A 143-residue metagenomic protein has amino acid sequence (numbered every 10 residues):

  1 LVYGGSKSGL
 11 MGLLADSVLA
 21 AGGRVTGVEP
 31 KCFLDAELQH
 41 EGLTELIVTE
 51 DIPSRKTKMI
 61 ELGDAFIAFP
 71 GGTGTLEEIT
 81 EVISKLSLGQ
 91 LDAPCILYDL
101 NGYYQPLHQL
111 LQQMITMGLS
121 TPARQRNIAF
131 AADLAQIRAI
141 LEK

Functional and structural regions predicted by a protein language model:
L1-L62, L100-E142: A cross-family phosphate/adenosyl-ligand binding-site feature
Y3-S6, A65-L76: Short, glycine-rich nucleotide/cofactor-binding loops
S8-L13, G74-E81: Short glycine/serine/threonine-rich phosphate/pyrophosphate-binding segments that cradle anionic phosphate groups
E29, F69, L76, I83-Q109 (+1 more regions): Short, acidic/small-residue loops that bind anionic groups at enzyme active sites
E50-D64, A68, T80-L91: Glycine/serine-rich loop-strand microenvironments at binding/catalytic pocket rims
